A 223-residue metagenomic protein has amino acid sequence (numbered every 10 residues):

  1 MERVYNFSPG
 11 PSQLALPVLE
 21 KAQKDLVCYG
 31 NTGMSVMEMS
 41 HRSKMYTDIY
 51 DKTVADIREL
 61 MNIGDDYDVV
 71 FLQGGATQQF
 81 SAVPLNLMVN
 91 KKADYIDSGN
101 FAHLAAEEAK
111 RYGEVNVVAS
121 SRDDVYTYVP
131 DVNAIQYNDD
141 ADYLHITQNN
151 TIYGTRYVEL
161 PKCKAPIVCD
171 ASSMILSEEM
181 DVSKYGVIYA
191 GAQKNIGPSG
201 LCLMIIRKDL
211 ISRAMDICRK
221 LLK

Functional and structural regions predicted by a protein language model:
R3-V54: A glycine-/small-polar-enriched, mobile loop at the entrance of the PLP active site in fold-type I
N6-S8, V69-Q73, Y95, V117-A119 (+3 more regions): General beta-strand structural signal in soluble alpha/beta enzymes
A15, A192-K223: Active-site C-terminal subdomain of aminotransferase-like
T32-A82, N86, N100, E107-E108: Conserved N-terminal alpha-helix of the aminotransferase class I/II PLP-enzyme fold
M88-H103: Conserved PLP-anchoring active-site segment centered on the Schiff-base-forming lysine
A109, S121-I175: Active-site phosphate-binding strand-loop segment of PLP-dependent enzymes
V168, V182-Q193, C202: Conserved active-site segment immediately N-terminal to the catalytic lysine that forms the internal aldimine
